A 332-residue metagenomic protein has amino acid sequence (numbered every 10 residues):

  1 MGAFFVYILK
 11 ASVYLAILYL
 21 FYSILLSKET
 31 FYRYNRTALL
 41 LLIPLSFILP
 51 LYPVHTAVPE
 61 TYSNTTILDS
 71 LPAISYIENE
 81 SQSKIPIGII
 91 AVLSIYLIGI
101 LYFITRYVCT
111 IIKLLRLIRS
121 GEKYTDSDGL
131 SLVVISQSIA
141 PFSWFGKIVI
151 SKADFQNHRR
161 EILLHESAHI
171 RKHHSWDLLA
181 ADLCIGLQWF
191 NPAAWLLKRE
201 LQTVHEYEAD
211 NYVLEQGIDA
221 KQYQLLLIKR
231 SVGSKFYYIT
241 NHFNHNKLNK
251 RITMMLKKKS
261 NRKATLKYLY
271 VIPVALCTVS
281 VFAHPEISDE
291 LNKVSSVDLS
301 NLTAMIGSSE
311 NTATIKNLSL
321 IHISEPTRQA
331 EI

Functional and structural regions predicted by a protein language model:
G2-I287: Membrane-embedded and juxtamembrane structural elements of multi-pass membrane proteins
L68-A73, S296-S309: Short extracytoplasmic/periplasmic juxtamembrane "stem" segments immediately C-terminal to an N-terminal membrane anchor
D289-S296: Ser/Thr/Pro/Gly-rich low-complexity linker/stalk segments immediately outside membranes or between
G307-N317: Non-cytosolic, low-complexity segments of secreted and membrane proteins
S319-I332: Single conserved hydrophobic/aromatic residue that forms the stacking wall/gate of nucleotide- or nucleobase-binding
